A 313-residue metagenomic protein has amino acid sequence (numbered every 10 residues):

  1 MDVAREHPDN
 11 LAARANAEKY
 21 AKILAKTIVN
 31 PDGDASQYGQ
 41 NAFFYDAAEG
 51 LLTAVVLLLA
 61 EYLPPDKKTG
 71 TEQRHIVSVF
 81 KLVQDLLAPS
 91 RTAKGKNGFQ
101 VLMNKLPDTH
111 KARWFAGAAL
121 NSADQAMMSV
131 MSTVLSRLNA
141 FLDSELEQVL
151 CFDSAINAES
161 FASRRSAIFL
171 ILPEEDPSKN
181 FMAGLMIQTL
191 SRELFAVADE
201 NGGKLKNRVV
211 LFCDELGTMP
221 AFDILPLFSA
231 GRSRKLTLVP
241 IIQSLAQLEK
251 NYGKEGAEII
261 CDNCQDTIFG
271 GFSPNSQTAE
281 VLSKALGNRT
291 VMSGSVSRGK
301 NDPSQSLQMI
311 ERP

Functional and structural regions predicted by a protein language model:
M1-L236: P-loop NTPase motor domains
I28, A35, F43-E49, A54 (+3 more regions): P-loop NTPase motor core of the ASCE superfamily
P173, Q243-S244, G271-F272: Active-site-proximal beta-strand/loop segments in catalytic clefts of secreted hydrolases
G217, S244-A246: Acidic, glycine-rich active-site loops and adjacent beta-strand->loop/helix elements that engage anionic groups
T237-Q243: Structural recognition of the conserved hydrophobic beta-strand(s) that form the central parallel beta-sheet of P-loop
